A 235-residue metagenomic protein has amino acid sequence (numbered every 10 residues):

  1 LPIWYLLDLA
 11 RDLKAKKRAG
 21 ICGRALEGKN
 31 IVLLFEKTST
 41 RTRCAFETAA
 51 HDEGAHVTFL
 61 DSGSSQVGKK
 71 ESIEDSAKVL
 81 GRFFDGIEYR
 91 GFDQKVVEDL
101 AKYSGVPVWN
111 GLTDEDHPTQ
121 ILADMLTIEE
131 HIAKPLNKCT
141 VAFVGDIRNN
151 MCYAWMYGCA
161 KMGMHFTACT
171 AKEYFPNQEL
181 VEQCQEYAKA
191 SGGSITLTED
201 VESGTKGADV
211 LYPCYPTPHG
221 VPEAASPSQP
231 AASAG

Functional and structural regions predicted by a protein language model:
L1-C44, T48, D116: Positively charged, low-complexity intrinsically disordered leader regions
N30-F83: Active-site cofactor/substrate anionic-group-binding motifs, chiefly glycine- and Lys/Arg-rich phosphate-binding loops
E36-T48, E130-C214: Glycine-rich phosphate/diphosphate-binding loop of Rossmann-like nucleotide-binding domains
E53, F83, Y103-S104, M162: Short, structured coil segments at secondary-structure junctions
K78, D85-G158: Anion-binding alpha/beta catalytic cores of soluble intermediary-metabolism enzymes, centered on
G81, A101, G204-K206: A short, aliphatic-rich alpha-helical micro-motif
Y215-G235: Glycine/threonine-rich flexible loop motifs
